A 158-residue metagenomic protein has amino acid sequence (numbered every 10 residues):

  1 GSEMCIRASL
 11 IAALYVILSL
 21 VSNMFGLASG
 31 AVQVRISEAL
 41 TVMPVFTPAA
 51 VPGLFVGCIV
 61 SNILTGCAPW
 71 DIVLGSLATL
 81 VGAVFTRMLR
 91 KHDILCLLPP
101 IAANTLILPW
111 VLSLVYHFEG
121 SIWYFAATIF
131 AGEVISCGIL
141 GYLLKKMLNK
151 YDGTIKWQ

Functional and structural regions predicted by a protein language model:
G1-C5: Short, small-residue-biased leader/transition segments that mark boundaries at the very start of proteins
R7-I17: Alpha-helical transmembrane segments
S9, P52, L95-L98: Alpha-helical transmembrane segments of integral membrane proteins
L20-A31, A39, I59-Q158: Membrane-embedded alpha-helical hairpins and interfacial helices in multi-pass inner-membrane proteins
R35-A50, F85-R87: Generic transmembrane alpha-helix motif of multi-pass integral membrane proteins
V45-L64: Membrane-helix boundary elements
